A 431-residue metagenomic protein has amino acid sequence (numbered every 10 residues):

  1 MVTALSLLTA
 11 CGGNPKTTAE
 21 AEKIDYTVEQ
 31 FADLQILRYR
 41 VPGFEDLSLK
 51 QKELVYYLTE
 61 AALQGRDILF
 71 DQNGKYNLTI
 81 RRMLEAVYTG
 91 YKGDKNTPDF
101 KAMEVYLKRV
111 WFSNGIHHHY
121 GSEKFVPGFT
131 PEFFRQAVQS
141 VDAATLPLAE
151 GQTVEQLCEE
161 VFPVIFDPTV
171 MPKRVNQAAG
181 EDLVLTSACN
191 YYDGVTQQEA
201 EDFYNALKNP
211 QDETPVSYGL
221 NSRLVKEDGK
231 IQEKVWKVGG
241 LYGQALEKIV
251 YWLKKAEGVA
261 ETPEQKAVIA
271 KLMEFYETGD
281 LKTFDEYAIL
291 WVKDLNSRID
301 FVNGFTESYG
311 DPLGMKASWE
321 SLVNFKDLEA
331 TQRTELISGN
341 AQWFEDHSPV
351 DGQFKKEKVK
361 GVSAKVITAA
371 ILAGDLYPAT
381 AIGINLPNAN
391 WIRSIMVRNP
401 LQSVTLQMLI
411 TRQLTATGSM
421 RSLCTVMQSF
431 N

Functional and structural regions predicted by a protein language model:
M1-L5: Sec-dependent N-terminal signal peptides
S6-A10: C-terminal motif of bacterial Sec signal peptides marking the signal peptidase cleavage site
G12-P15: Bacterial signal peptide processing site
E20-M83: N-terminal-proximal low-complexity accessory segments that begin disordered and transition into the first
F44-L47, L54-V55, A256-V259, Q428-N431: Conserved catalytic-core segments centered on acid/base and nucleophilic motifs
L49-K52, T59-Q64, E85-T89, G258-E261 (+1 more regions): Sec-exported extracytoplasmic/periplasmic mature domains
L69-F70, K75-K108: Post-signal peptide N-terminal segment of secreted/secretory-pathway proteins
L107, W111-Q428: Contiguous, non-catalytic segments that form substrate-binding/exosite surfaces or channel walls
